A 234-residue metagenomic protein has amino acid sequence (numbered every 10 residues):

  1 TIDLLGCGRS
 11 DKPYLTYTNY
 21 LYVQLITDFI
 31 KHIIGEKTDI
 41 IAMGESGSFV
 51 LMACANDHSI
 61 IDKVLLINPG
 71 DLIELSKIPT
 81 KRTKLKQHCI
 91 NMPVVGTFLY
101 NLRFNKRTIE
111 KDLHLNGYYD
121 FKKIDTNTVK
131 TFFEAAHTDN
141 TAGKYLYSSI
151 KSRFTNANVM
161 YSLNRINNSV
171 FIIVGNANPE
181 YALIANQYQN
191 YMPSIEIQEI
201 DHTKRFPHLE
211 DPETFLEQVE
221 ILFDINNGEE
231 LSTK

Functional and structural regions predicted by a protein language model:
L4-E45, E217: Active-site loop/oxyanion-hole signature of alpha/beta-hydrolase fold enzymes
L4-G8, D71, K204-P207: Alpha/beta-hydrolase active-site loop signature
S10-T16, S76-I78, L183-I184: Conserved catalytic-core motifs of eukaryotic protein kinase domains, centered on the activation segment
G47-H58, V64: Short glycine-enriched nucleophile-adjacent loop and the immediately C-terminal alpha-helix near the catalytic center
A55, V64-T97: Flexible "cap/lid" loop of the alpha/beta hydrolase fold
L75-I78, N101-N164: Conserved alpha/beta-hydrolase catalytic His-Asp/Glu region
R165-T203, L209: Conserved loop-alpha-helix segment in the C-terminal half of the alpha/beta-hydrolase fold that carries the catalytic
P193-K234: Catalytic active-site module of serine/aspartate enzymes centered on a nucleophile-bearing elbow/loop
